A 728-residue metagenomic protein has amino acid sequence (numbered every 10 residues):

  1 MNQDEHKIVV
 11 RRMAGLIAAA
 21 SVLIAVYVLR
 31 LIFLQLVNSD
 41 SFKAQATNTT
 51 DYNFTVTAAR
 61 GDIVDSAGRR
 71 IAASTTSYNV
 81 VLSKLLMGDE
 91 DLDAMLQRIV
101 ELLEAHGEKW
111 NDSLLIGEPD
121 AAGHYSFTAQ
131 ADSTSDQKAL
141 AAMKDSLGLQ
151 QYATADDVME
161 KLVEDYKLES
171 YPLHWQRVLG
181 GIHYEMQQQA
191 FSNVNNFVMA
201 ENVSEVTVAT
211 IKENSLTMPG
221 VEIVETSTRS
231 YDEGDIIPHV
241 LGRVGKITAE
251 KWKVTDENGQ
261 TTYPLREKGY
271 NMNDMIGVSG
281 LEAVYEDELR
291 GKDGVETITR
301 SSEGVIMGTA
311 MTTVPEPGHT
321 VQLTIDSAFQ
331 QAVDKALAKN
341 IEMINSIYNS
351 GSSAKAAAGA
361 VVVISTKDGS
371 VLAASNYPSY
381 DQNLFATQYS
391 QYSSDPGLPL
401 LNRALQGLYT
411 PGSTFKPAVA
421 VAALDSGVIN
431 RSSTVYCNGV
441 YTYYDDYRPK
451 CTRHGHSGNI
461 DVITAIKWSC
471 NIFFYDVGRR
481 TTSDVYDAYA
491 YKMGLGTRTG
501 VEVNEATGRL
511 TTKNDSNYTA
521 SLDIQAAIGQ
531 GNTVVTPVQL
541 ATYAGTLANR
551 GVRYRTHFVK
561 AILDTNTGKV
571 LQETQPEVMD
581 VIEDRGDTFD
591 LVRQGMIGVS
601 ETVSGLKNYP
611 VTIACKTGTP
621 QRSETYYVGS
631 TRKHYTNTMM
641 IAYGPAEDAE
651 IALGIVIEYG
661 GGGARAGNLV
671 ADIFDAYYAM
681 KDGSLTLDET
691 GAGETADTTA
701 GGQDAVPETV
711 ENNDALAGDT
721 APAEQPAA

Functional and structural regions predicted by a protein language model:
M1-V314, S350, A354-A360, T366 (+1 more regions): Membrane-proximal periplasmic segments of bacterial cell-envelope enzymes, especially penicillin-binding proteins
A72, Y78, T299-E316, I325 (+7 more regions): Beta-lactam-recognizing serine transpeptidase/beta-lactamase-like catalytic domain environment
K84-L86, I657-G661: A generic structural motif
D93-E101, A209, E213, P238-G242 (+17 more regions): Solvent-exposed, polar/charged alpha-helical surfaces in well-ordered, non-transmembrane soluble domains, broadly
E286, R290-D293, S301-G304, D334-E342 (+2 more regions): Amphipathic, well-packed alpha-helical segments that form the structural scaffold of globular domains
Q331-I364, S379: Beta-lactamase-like hydrolase cores
A679-D688: Flexible helix-coil linker/hinge segments at domain or subdomain boundaries
